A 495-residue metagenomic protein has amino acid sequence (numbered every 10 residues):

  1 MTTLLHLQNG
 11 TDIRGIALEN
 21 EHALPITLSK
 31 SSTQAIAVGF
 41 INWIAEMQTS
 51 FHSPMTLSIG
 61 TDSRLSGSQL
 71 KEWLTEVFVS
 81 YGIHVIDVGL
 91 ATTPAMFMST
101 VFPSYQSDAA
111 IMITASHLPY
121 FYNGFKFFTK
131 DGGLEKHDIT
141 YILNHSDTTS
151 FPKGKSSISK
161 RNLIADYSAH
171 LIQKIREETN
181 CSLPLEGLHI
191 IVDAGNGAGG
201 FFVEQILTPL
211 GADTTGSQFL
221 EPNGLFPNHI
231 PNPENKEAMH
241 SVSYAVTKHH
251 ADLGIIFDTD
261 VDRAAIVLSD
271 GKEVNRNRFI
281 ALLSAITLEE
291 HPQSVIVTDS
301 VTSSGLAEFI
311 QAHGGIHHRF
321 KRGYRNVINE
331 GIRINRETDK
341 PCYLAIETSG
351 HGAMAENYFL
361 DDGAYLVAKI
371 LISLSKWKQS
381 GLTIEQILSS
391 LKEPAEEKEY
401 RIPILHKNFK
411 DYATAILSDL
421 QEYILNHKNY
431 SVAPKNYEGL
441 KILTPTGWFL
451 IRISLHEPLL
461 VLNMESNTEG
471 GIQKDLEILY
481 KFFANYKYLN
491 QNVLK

Functional and structural regions predicted by a protein language model:
M1-L74, S80-Y81, S157-G187: An N-terminal, well-structured beta->alpha segment
N42, E46, S50, M55-Y122 (+1 more regions): N-terminal small/polar loop signature for handling phosphorylated ligands or for N-terminal nucleophile
F51-D62, H189-I191, S294-S300, Y343: Short glycine-rich phosphate-binding loop at a beta-alpha junction
V79, V88-T93, L143-Q173, L183 (+2 more regions): Proline/glycine-rich low-complexity loops and linkers
Y120-H145, V267-L283, N357-A368: A short, gly/pro- and small-residue-rich
F121-V246: Gly/Ser/Thr-enriched, mixed-charge loops and adjacent short helices that form phosphate/oxyanion-binding elements
P292-N463, T468-K495: Phosphate-binding and adjacent anionic-ligand microenvironments
